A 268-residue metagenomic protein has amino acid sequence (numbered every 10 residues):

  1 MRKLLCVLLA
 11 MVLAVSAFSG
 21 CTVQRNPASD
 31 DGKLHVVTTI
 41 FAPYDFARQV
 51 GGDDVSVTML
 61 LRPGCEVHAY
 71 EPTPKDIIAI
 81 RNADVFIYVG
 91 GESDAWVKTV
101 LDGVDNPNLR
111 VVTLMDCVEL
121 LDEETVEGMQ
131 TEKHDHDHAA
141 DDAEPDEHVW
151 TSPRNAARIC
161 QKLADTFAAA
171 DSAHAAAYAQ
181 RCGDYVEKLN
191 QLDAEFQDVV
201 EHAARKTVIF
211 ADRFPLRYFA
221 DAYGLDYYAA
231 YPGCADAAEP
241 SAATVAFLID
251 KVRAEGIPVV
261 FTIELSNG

Functional and structural regions predicted by a protein language model:
V7-L9, G20-G268: Extracytoplasmic metal-acquisition and chelation regions
V15-F18: Bacterial Sec-type N-terminal signal peptides, specifically the leucine/valine-rich hydrophobic h-region
